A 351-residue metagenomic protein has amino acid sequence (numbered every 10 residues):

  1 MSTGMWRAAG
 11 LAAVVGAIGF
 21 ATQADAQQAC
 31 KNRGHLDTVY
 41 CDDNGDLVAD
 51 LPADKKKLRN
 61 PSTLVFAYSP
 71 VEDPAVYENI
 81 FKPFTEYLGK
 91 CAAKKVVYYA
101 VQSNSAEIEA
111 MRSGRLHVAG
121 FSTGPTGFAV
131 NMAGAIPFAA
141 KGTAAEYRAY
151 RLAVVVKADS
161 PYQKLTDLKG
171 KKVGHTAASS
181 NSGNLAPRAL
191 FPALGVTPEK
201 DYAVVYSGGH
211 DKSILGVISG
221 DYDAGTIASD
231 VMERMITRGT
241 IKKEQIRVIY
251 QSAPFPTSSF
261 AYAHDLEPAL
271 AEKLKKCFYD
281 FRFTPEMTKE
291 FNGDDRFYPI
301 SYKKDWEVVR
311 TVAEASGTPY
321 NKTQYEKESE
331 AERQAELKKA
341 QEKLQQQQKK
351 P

Functional and structural regions predicted by a protein language model:
M1-G10: Bacterial N-terminal signal peptides that target proteins for export
G10, A21-A106, N292-P351: N-terminal hydrophobic or amphipathic helices and topogenic motifs
F66-G89, V101, G124, F128 (+4 more regions): Bilobed "Venus flytrap"/periplasmic-binding protein-like clamshell domains and structurally analogous long
S69-P70, A144-A153, T240-F278, T288-D305: Periplasmic-binding protein-like
Y99-G134, V231-T237: Pocket-flanking alpha-helical
M111-R112, L168, V217-I218, F260 (+1 more regions): Hydrophobic residues within well-ordered alpha-helices
H117-V118, P137, D223-A224: Short, Asp-centered acidic motifs that coordinate Mg2+ and/or phosphate in catalytic or ligand-binding sites
A129-K141, M235-I249: Ligand-binding "clamshell"
